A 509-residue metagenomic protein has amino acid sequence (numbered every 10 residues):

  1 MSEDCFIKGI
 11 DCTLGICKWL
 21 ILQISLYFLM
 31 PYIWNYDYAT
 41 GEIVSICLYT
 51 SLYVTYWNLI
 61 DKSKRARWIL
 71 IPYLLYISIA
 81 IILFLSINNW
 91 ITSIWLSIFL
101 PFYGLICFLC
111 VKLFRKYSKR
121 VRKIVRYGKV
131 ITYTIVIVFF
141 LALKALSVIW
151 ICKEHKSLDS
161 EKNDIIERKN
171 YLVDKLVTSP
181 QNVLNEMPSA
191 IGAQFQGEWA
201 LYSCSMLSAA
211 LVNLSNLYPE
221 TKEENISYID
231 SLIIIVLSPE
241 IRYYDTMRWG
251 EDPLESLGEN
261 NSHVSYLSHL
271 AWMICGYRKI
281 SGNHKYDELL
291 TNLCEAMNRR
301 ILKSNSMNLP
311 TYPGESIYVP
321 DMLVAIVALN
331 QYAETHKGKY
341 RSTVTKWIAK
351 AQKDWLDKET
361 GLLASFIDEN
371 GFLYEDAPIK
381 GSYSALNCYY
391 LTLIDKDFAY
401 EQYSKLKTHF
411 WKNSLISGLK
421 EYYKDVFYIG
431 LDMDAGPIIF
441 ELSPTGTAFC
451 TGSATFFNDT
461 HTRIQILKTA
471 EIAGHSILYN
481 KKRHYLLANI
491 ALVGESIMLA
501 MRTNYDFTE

Functional and structural regions predicted by a protein language model:
D11-C17, K64-I69, R120-I137: N-terminal Sec-pathway targeting helices
L29-S45, D61-W68, F84-I98: Membrane-helix interface and helix-disruption motif detector
L48-A66, L109-K112: Canonical alpha-helical transmembrane segments
L83-I87, I137-E161: Membrane-interface motif at the C-terminal end of an N-terminal transmembrane signal
K162-A190, S227-R248, E288-N308, S342-A364 (+2 more regions): Long, well-ordered core segments of solenoidal/helical folds
G197, S203-S205, A210-L323, T503: Extended ligand-binding groove/face enriched in aromatic
W199-S215, N260-R278, I317-A333, E375-I394 (+2 more regions): Well-ordered alpha-helical segments within folded domains of soluble proteins
S265, S304-M307, E315-T445: Extended ligand-binding clefts on enzyme/binding-domain cores
